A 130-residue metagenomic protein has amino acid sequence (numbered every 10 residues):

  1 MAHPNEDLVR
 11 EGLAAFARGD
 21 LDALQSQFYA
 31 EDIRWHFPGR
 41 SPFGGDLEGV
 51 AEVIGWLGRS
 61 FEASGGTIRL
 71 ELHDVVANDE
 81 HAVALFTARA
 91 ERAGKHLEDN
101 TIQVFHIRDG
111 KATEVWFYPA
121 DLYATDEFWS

Functional and structural regions predicted by a protein language model:
M1-P4, I54, G58-S130: A beta-strand edge to alpha-helix "cap/lid" segment located at domain peripheries
M1-Q27, E31, E127-S130: Short, low-complexity N-terminal intrinsically disordered segments enriched in polar/charged residues
E11-A14, F43, V115: Short, flexible active-site loop motifs that bind/organize anionic cofactors or intermediates
D22, S26-E80: A solvent-exposed, acidic/Ser-Thr-rich amphipathic alpha-helical stretch
